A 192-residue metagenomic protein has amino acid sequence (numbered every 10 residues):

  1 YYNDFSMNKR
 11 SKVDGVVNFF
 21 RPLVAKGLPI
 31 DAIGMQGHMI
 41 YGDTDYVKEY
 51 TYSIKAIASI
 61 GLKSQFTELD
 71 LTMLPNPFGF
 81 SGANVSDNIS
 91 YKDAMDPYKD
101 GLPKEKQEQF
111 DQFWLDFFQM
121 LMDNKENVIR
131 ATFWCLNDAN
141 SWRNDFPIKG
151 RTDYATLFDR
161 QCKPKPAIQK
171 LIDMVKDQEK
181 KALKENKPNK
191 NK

Functional and structural regions predicted by a protein language model:
Y1-V13, Q65-L69, R130-L136: Aromatic-lined carbohydrate-recognition surfaces of secreted/lumenal glycan-active proteins
F5-G15, H38-K48, L71-P77, A139: Acidic-and-aromatic substrate-binding clefts and catalytic sites of carbohydrate-active enzymes
R10-L23, N144-T156: Short, electropositive alpha-helical surface patch
K12, F20-D31, M35, K55: Extracytoplasmic, non-cytosolic globular domains
V17-K26, L115, M120-M122: Short aromatic-glycine motifs in intrinsically disordered, low-complexity regions
D31, L62-F66: Conserved active-site beta-strand-loop modules that form the wall/rim of enzyme catalytic pockets and either contain
G34-M39, Y98-L102: Short, flexible active-site loops
K48-K63, L71-K192: Aromatic-rich peripheral "rim/lid" segments of glycoside hydrolase catalytic domains that contact and position glycan
